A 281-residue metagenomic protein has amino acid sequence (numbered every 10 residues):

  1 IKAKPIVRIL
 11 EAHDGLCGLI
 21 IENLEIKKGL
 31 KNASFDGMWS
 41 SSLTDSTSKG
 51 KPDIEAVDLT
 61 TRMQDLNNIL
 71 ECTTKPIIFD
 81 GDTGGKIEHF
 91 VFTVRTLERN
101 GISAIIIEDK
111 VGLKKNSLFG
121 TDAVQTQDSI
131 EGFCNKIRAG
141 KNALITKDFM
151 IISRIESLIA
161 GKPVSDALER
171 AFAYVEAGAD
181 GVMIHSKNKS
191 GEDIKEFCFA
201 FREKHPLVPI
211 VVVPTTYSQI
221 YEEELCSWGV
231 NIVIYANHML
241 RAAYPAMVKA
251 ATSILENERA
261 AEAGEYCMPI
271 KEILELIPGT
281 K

Functional and structural regions predicted by a protein language model:
I1-I234, A242, T252: Alpha/beta enzyme core
L16, H238-K281: Extended, intrinsically disordered, low-complexity segments
